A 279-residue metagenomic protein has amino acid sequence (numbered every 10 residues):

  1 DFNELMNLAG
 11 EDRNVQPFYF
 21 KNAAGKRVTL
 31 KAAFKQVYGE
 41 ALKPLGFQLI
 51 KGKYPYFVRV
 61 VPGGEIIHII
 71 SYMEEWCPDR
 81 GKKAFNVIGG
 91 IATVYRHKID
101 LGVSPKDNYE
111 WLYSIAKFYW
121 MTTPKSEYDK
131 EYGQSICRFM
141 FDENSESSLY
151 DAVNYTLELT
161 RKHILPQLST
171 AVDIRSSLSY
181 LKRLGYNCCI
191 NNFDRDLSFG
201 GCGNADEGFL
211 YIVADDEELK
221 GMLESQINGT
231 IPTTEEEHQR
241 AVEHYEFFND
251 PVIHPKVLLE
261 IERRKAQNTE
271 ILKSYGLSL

Functional and structural regions predicted by a protein language model:
D1-V37, L49-L279: Intrinsically disordered, low-complexity regulatory regions enriched in serine/threonine/proline and acidic residues
L42: Acidic, metal-coordinating catalytic segment for phosphate/diphosphate chemistry, firing primarily on the Nudix
